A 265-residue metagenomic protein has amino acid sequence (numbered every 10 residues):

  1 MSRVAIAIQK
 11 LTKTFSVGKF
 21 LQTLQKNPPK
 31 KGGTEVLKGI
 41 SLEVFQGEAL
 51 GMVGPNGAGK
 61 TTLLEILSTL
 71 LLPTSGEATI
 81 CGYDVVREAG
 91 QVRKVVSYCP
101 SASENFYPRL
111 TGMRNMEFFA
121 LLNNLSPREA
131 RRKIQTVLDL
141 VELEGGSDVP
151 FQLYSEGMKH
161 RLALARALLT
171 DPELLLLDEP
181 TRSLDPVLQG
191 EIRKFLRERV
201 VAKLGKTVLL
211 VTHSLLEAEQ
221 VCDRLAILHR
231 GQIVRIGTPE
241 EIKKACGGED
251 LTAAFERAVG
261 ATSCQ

Functional and structural regions predicted by a protein language model:
Q22, E117, L121, R128-G146: Conserved ABC ATPase "signature" region
D171: Conserved catalytic motifs of ABC-family nucleotide-binding domains
L175-E179: Catalytic Walker B motif of ABC-type/P-loop ATPase nucleotide-binding domains
Q189-L204: Helical segment within the ABC ATPase nucleotide-binding domain
I236-G237: ABC ATPase "signature
